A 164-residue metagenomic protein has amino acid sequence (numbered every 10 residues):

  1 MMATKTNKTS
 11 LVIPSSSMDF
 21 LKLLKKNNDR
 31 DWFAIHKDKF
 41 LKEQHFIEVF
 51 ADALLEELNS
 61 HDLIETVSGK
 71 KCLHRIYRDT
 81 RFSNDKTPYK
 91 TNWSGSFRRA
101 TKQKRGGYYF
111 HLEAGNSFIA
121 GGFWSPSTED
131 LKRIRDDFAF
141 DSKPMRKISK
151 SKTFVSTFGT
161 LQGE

Functional and structural regions predicted by a protein language model:
M2-S17: Acidic, low-complexity proline/glycine-rich segments
S16, K22-H61: Contiguous, amphipathic alpha-helical segments that mediate oligomerization or scaffolding in large protein assemblies
L54-T66, K150-F154: Surface-exposed helix-capping loop/turn segments at secondary-structure junctions
N59-Q103: Hydrophobic/aromatic-rich structural module bridging two neighboring secondary-structure elements via a short loop
G69, D85-R98, G107, K147-E164: Soluble extramembrane domains of integral membrane proteins
R98, E113-N116: Residue-level recognition of single "structural anchor" positions that define or cap local secondary structure
G115-E164: Compact, glycine/acidic-enriched structural inserts
